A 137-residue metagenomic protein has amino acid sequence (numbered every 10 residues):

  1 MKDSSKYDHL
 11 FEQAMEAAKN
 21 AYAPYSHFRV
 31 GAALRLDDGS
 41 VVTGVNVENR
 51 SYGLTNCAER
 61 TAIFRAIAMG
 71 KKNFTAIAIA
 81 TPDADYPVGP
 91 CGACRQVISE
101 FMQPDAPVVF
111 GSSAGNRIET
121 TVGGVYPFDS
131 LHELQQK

Functional and structural regions predicted by a protein language model:
K2-A23, K71-K137: C-terminal binding/interaction regions
Y25-H27: Short solvent-exposed loop/turn micro-motifs enriched in small/polar/acidic residues
R29-L36, V109: Short beta-strand scaffold segments in enzyme catalytic cores
N46-R60: Compact, glycine-rich, soluble single-domain proteins
A58-A78: Short, solvent-exposed cationic patches
